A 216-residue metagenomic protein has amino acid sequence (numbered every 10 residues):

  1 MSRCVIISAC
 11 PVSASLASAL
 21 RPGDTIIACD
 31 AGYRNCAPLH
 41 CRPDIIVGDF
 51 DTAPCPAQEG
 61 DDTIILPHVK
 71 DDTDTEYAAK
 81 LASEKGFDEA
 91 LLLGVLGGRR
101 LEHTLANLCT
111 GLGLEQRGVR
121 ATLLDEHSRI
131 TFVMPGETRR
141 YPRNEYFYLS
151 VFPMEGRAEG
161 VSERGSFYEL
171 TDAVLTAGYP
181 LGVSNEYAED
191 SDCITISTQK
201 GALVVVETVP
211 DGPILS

Functional and structural regions predicted by a protein language model:
M1-A57: N-terminal beta-strand-loop-alpha-helix module at the start of alpha/beta ligand-binding or catalytic domains
D61-H68, G118-T122, Y146-F152, R157: A glycine-rich helix N-cap at a beta->alpha junction
T63-K85: Short phosphate-binding loop-to-helix
V95-E102, I130: Internal, active-site/partner-interface "lid" segment
L101-L112: Short Gly/Thr/Asp-enriched flexible loops that form oxyanion-binding sites at enzyme active sites
G113-R129: Short, acidic/small-residue loops that bind anionic groups at enzyme active sites
E126-S128, V133-S216: Long, charged alpha-helical interface segments
